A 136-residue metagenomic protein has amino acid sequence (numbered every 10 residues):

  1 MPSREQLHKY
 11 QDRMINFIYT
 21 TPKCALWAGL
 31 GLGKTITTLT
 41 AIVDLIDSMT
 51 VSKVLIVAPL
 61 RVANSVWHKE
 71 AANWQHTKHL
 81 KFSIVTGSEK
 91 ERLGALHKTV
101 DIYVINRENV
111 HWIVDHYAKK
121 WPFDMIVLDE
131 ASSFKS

Functional and structural regions predicted by a protein language model:
M1-S136: SF2 helicase/translocase NTPase motor core, specifically the RecA-like lobe 1 inter-motif segment between Walker
